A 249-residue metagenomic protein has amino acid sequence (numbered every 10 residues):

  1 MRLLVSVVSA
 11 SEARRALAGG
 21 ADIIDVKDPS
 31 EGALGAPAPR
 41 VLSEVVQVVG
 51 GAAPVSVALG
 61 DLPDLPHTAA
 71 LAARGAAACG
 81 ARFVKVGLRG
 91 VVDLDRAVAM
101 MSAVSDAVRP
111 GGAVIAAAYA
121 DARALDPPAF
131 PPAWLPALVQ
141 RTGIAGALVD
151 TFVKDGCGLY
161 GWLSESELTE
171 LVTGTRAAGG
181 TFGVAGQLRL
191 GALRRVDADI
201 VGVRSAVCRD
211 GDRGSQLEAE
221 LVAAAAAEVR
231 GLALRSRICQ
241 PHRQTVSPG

Functional and structural regions predicted by a protein language model:
R2-D22: N-terminal basic/disordered segments at the start of proteins
A10, A33-G50: Glycine-rich, positively charged N-terminal anion/phosphate-binding segment
A13, L42, A73, L135-P136 (+3 more regions): Generic hydrophobic/aromatic pocket-lining and core-packing "Φ" positions
I23-G35, A78-D93, G146-G156, A198-V222: Glycine-rich phosphate-binding active-site loops on the catalytic face of alpha/beta enzymes
R40-V45, V92-S105, A206-G249: C-terminal helical cap(s) of enzyme catalytic domains, especially alpha/beta-barrels
G51-Y160, E170-T181: Conserved anion-binding
A122-D126, G158-E165, L190-R194, I200-G202 (+1 more regions): Active-site-adjacent loop and "lid" segments of alpha/beta metabolic enzymes
